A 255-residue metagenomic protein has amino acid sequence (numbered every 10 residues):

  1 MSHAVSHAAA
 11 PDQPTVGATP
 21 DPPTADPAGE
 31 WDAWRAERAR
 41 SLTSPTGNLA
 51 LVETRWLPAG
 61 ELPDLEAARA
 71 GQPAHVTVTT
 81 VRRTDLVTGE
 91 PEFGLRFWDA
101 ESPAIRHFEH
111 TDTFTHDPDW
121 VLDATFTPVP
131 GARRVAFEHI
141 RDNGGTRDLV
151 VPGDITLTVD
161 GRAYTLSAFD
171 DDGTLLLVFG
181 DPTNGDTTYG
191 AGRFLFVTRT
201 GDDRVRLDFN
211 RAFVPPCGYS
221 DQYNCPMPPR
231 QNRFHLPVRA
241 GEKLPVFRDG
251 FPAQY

Functional and structural regions predicted by a protein language model:
M1-G29: Intrinsically disordered, low-complexity terminal tails and inter-domain linkers enriched for S/T/G/P/D/E
A25-Q72: N-terminal ordered "arm"
Q72-L86, P91-F93, R106-H107: Phosphate/adenylate-binding glycine loop and adjacent helical scaffold
P91-V159: Surface-exposed beta-loop interaction hotspot
I105-R106, G131, L166-S167, D186-T188 (+2 more regions): Short helix/loop capping segments that flank catalytic or ligand/cofactor-binding pockets
F108-H110, P118-R133, V150, A191-D221: A short, charged
V150-G153, T158-R211: An exposed acidic His-Trp-rich patch
T198-Y255: Long, compositionally biased interface segments
